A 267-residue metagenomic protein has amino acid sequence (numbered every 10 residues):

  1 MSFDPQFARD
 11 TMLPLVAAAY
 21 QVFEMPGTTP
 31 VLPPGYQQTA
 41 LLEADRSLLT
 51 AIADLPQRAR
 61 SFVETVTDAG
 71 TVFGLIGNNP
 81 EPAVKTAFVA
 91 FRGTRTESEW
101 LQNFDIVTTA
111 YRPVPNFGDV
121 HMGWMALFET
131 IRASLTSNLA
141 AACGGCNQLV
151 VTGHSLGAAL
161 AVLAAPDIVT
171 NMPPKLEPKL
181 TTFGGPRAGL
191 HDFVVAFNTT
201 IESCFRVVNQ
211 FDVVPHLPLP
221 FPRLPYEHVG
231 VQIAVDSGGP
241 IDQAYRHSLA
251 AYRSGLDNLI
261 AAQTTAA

Functional and structural regions predicted by a protein language model:
M1-T152, L156-A267: Non-catalytic, mobile gating and regulatory segments of ester bond hydrolases
